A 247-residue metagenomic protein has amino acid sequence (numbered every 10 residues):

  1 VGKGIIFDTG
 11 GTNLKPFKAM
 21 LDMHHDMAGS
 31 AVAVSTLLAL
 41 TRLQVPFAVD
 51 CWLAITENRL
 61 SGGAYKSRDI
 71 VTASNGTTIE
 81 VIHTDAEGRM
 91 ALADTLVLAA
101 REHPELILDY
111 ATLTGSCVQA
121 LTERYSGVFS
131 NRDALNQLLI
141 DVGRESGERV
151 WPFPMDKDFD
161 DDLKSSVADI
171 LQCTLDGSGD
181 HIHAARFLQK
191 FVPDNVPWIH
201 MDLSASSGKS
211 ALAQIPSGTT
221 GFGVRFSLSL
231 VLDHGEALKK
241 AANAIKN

Functional and structural regions predicted by a protein language model:
V1-N247: A generic structural signal for tightly packed, nonpolar segments enriched in small/aliphatic residues
